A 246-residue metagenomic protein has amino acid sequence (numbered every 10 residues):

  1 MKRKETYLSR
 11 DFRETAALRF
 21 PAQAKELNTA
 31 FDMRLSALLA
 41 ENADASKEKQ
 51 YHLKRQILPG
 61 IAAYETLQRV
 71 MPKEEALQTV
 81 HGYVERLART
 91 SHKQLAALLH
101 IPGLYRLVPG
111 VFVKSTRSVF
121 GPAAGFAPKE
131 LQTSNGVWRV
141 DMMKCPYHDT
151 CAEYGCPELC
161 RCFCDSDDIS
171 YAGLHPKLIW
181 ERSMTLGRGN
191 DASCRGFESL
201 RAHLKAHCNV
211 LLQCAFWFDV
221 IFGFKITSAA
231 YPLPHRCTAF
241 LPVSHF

Functional and structural regions predicted by a protein language model:
M1-L67: N-terminal, charged low-complexity regulatory/assembly segments
R55, T66-Y154: Amphipathic interaction/junction segments at domain boundaries or subunit interfaces
E74, N209-V210, C237-T238: Targeting/processing segments of secretory and organellar proteins
K129-R182, L186: Short, hydrophobic/π-rich interface segment
G189-S199: C-terminal edge-of-domain segments
L200, L204, L211-L212, L233 (+1 more regions): Leucine-biased recognition of intrinsically disordered, low-complexity hydrophobic segments
V220-F246: N-terminal, intrinsically disordered charge-dense segments
